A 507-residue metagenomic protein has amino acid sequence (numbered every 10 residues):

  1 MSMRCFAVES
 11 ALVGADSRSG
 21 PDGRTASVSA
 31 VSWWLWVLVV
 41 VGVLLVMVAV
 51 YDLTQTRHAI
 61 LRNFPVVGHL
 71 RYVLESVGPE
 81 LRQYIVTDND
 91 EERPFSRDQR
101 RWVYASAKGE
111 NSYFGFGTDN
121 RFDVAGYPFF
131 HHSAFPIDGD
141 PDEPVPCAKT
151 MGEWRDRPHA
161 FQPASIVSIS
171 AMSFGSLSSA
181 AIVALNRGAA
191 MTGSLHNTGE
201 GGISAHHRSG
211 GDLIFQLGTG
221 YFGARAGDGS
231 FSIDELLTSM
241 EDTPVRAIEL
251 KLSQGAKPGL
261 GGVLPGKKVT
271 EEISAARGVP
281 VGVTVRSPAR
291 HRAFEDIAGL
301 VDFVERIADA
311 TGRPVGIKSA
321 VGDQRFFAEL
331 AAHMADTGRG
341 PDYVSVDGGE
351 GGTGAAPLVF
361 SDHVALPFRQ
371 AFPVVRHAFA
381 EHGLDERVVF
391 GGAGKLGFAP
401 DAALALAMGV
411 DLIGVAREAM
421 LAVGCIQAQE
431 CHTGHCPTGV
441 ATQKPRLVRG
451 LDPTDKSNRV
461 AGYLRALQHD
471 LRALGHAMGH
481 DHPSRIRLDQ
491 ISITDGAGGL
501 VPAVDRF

Functional and structural regions predicted by a protein language model:
C5-V8, L12, R18-A190, S194-N197 (+5 more regions): Conserved, well-structured core domains of diverse proteins
S179, V183, T192, H196 (+4 more regions): Internal alpha/beta core interface subdomains
G199-G201, R313-K318, P341, D385 (+1 more regions): Flexible, glycine/charged-enriched surface loops at secondary-structure junctions
F215, Y221-G223, G266-E295, G354-R369 (+1 more regions): Glycine-rich tight-turn/loop motif centered on a GG-T
R225-A247, K251, P367, F372 (+9 more regions): Phosphate/diphosphate-binding loops
D242-R277, Q429-R446, L467, L471: Mobile "lid/hinge" segments at catalytic clefts and subdomain interfaces of large enzymes
R286-V448: Glycine-rich phosphate/ribose-binding loops and adjacent secondary-structure elements that form binding surfaces
G397-A402, L406-F507: Gly/Ser/Thr/Ala-enriched C-terminal appendages of enzymes
